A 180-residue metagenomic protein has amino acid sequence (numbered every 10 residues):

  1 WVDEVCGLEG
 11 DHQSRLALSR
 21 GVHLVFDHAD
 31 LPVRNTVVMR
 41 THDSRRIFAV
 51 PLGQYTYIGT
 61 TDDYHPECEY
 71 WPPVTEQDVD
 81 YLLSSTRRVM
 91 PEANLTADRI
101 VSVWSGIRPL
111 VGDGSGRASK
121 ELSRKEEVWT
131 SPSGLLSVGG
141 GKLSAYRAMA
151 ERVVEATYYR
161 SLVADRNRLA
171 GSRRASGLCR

Functional and structural regions predicted by a protein language model:
V2-Y57, D63-R180: C-terminal catalytic lobe of FAD-dependent flavoproteins
